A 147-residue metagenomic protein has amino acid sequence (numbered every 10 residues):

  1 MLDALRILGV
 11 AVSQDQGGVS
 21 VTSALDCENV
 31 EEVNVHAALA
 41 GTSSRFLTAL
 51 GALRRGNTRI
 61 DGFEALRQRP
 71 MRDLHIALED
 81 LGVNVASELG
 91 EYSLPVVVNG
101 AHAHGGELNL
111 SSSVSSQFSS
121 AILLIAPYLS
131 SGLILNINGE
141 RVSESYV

Functional and structural regions predicted by a protein language model:
M1-V147: Structural preference for solvent-exposed beta-strand-turn elements and adjacent flexible terminal/loop segments within
